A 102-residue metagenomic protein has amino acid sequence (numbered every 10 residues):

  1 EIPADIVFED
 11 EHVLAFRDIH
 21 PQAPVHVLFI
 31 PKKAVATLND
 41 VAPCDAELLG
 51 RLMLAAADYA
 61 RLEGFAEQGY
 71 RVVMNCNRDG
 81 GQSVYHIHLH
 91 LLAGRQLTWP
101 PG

Functional and structural regions predicted by a protein language model:
E1-G102: HIT superfamily nucleotide-processing domains
